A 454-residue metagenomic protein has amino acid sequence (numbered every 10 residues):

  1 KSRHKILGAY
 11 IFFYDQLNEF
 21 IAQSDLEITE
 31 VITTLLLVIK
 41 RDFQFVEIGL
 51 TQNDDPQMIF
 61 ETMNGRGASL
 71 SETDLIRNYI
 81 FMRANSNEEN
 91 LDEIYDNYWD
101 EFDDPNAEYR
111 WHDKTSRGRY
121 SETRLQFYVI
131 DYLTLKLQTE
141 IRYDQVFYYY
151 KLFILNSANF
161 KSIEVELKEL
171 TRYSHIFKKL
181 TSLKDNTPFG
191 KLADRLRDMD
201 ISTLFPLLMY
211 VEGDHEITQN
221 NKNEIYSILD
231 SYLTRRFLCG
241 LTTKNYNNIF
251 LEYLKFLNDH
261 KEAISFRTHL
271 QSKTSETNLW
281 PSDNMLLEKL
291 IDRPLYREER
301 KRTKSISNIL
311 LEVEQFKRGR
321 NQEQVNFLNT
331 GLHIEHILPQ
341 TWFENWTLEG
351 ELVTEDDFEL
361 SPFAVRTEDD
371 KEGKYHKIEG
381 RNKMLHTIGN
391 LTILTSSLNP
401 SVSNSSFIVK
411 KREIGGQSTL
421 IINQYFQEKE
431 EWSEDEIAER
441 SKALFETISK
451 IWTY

Functional and structural regions predicted by a protein language model:
K1-T139, T243, R381, S403-Y454: Glycine- and hydrophobic-rich flexible loops that cap the catalytic core of alpha/beta enzyme folds
Q16, F20-Q23, G49, E72-I76 (+2 more regions): A cross-family structural signal marking well-folded subdomains
L26-L37, T171-N186, M199-F205, V353-E372: Active-site-adjacent bridging/hinge elements
T29-T33, F43-Q44, G190-D194, E314-N321 (+1 more regions): Short alpha-helical segments and helix-capping/turn motifs at coil-helix boundaries
L35-K40, I48-D55, E72, L196-L204 (+7 more regions): Secondary-structure capping and boundary motifs in well-ordered enzyme cores
F60, M209, Y226, D230 (+5 more regions): Generic hydrophobic alpha-helical scaffold/packing signal
E61-M63, I80, D198, F343 (+1 more regions): Segments forming glycine/polar-rich beta-alpha architectures that bind adenosine-containing cofactors
A263-G416: Betabetaalpha-Me/HNH-type nuclease active-site subdomain
